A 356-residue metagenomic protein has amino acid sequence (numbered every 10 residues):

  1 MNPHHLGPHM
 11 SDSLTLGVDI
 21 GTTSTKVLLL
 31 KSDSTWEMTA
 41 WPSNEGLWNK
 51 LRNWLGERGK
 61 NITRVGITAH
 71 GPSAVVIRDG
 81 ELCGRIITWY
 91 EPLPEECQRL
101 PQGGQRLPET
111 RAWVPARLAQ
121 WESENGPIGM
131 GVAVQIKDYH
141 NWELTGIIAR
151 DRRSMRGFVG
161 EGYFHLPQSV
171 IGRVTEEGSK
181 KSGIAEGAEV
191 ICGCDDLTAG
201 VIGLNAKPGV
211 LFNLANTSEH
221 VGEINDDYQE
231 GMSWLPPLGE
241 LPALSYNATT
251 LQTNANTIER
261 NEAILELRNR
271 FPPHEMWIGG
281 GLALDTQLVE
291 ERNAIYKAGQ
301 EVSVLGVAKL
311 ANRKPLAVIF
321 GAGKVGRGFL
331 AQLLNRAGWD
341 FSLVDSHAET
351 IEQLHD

Functional and structural regions predicted by a protein language model:
M1-R85, G129, K180, I184-C192 (+4 more regions): N-terminal glycine/serine-rich phosphate-binding loop of ATP-dependent small-molecule kinases, especially carbohydrate
N2, L6, S11-D12, R117-E124 (+3 more regions): Conserved phosphate-binding catalytic cores of ATP/NTP-utilizing and phosphoryl-transfer enzymes
I20-T22, Q105-D195, N254: Gly/Ser/Thr-rich active-site cleft segment
I67-S73, Q168, A215-T217, H274-L284 (+1 more regions): Glycine-rich beta-strand-to-loop/alpha-helix junction loops that act as flexible
W89-N125, Y139-W142, F158-E161, H220 (+2 more regions): Glycine-rich phosphate-binding loop plus the immediately following alpha-helix
M155-Q229, W234-L235, A283-T286, A298: ATP-dependent carbohydrate kinase catalytic cores
P315-D356: Non-transmembrane, aqueous-exposed alpha-helical and coiled segments at domain scale
